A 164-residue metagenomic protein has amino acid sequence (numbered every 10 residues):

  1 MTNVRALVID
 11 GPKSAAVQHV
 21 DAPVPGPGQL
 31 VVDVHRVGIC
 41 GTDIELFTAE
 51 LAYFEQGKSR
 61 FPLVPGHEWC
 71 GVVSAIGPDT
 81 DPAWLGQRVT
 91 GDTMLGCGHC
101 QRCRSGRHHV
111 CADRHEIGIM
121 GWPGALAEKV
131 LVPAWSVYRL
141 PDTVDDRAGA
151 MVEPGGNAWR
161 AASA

Functional and structural regions predicted by a protein language model:
T2-R5: Extreme N-terminal starter segment of soluble prokaryotic enzymes
K13-V17, G41-T42: Short N-terminal binding/cap micro-motifs at the start of the first secondary-structure element
P23-V37, A52-Q101, P141-T143: Glycine-rich beta-strand-centered segment in the early N-terminal region that forms part of a ligand/cofactor-binding
D33-H35, F47, P133: A secondary-structure boundary/capping signal
T42-T48: Cytochrome P450 core scaffold surrounding the K-helix E-X-X-R motif and the conserved "meander" helix-loop region
I44, A83, C111-A112: Short, solvent-exposed secondary-structure boundary/capping segments
Q56-K58, L95-A164: NAD(P)H dinucleotide-binding glycine-rich loop of Rossmann-like/cofactor-binding domains, especially the beta1-alpha1
